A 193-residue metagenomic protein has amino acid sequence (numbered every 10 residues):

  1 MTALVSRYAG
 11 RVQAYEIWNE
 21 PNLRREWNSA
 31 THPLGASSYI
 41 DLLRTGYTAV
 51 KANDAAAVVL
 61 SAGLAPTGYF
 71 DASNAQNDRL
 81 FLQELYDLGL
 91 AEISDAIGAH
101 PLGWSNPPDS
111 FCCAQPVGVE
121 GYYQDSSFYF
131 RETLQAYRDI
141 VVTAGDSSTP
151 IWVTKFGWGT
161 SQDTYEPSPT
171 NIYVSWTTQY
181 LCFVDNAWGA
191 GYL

Functional and structural regions predicted by a protein language model:
T2-S6, V12, L34-Y173, T177: Noncatalytic carbohydrate-binding groove/subsite architecture in carbohydrate-active enzymes
N19: Short helix- or helix-capping micro-motifs that position conserved polar/aromatic residues at function-defining sites
L23-E26: Aromatic- and kink-enriched transmembrane "portal" helix at the membrane-lumen/periplasm boundary that abuts
G159, Y173-V174, L181-L193: C-terminal active-site-proximal or functional interface alpha/beta core segments in diverse enzymes
